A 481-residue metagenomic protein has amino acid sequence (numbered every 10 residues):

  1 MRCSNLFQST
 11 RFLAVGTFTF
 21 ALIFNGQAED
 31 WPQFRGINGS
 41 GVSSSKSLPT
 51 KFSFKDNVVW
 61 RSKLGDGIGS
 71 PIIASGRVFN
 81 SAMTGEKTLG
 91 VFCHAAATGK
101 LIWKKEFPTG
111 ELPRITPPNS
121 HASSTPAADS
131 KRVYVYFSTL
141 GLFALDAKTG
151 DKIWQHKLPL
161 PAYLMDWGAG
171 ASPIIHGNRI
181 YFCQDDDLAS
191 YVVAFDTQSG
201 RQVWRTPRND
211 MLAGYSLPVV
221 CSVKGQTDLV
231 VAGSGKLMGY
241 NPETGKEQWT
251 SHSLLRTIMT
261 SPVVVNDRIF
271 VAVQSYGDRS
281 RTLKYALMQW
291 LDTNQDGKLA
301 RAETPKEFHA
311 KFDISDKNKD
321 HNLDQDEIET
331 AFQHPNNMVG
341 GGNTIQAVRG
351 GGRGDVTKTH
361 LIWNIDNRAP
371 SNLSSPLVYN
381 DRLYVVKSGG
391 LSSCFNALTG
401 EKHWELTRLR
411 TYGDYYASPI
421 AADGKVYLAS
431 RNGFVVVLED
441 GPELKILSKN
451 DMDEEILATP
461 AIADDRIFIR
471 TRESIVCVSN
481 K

Functional and structural regions predicted by a protein language model:
M1-S9: N-terminal secretory signal peptides that target proteins for export/translocation
Q8-V15, S120: Hydrophobic residues within membrane-embedded alpha helices
F12-N25: Bacterial N-terminal signal peptides
G26-K481: Noncatalytic, solvent-exposed loop/strand surfaces of beta-propeller-type extracellular/periplasmic domains
